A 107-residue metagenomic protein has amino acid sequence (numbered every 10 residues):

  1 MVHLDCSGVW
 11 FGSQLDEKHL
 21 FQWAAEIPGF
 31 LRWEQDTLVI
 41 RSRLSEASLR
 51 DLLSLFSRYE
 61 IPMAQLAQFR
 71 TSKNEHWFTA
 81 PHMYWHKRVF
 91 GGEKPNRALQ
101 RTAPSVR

Functional and structural regions predicted by a protein language model:
M1-H3: Extreme N-terminal starter segment of soluble prokaryotic enzymes
D5-S7, R41, A64: A structural detector for beta-sheet-dominated domains
C6-D16: Short, surface-exposed ligand-recognition loops at beta-strand->loop->(often short) alpha-helix junctions that present
L20-Q22: Histidine-anchored nucleotide/phosphate-binding helix
A24-E34: Short acidic amphipathic segments
E34-Q35, L66: Residue-level detector of family-conserved "landmark" positions at structurally sensitive sites
D36-L44: A generic structural motif
L44-V106: Helix-rich interaction surfaces within compact, conserved domain-sized segments that mediate assembly or partner
